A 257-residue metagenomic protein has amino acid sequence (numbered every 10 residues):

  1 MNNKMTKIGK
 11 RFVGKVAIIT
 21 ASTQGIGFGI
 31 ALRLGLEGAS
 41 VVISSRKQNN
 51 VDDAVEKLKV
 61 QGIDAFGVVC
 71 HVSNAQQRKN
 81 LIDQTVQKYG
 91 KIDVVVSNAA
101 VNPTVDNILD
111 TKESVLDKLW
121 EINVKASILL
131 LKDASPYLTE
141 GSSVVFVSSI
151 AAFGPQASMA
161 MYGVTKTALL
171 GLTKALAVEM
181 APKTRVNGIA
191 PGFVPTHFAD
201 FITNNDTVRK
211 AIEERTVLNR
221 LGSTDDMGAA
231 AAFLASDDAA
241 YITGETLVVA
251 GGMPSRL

Functional and structural regions predicted by a protein language model:
N2-I8, V105, G154, A232 (+1 more regions): Short C-terminal tail/terminal secondary-structure segment of NAD(P)H-dependent dehydrogenase/reductase domains
V16, T23-G25: Conserved glycine-rich cofactor-binding loop
K79, N102-D117, S158-M161, D200-N204: Conserved mid-core segment of classical short-chain dehydrogenase/reductases
L109-I128, V145, L169: Catalytic Tyr-X3-Lys loop
L131, T165, T173: Active-site helix of classical SDR
P136, A177-P182, A240: Alpha-helical segment proximal to the catalytic Tyr-Lys
Y137, R220-V249, P254-S255: C-terminal substrate-recognition "lid" of short-chain dehydrogenase/reductases
S149: Residue(s) in the substrate-gating loop at a strand-loop-helix junction that position the organic substrate next
